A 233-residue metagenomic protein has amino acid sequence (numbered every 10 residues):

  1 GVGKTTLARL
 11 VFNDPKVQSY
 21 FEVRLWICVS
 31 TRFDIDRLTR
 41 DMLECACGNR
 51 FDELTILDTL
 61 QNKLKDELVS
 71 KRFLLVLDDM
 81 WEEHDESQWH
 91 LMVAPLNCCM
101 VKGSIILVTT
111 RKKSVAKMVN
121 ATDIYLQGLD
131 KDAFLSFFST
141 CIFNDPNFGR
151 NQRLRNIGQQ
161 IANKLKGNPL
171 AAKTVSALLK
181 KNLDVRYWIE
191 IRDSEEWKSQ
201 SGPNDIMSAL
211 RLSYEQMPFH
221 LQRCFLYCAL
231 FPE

Functional and structural regions predicted by a protein language model:
G1-G3, S30-F33, L75, M80-E82 (+6 more regions): Conserved beta-strand elements of beta-rich interaction domains across eukaryotes, especially beta-propellers
V2, T6-K63, M80-E82, Q127: Post-nucleotide-binding-loop coupling segment downstream of the phosphate-binding loop, primarily in RecA-like P-loop
T6-L7, S19-V23, D36-T39, F51-T55 (+7 more regions): Intrinsically disordered, low-complexity regions enriched in proline, serine, glycine and charged residues
L7, F134, F143-E233: P-loop NTPase nucleotide-binding module
L10, L25-C28, R37, D41 (+7 more regions): Conserved, well-structured core segments
L10-Y20, D58-L129: A conserved switch/coupling segment of P-loop NTPase cores
D34, L38-D41, D52-V76, C99 (+3 more regions): Mid-core helix/loop region of P-loop NTP-binding domains shared across ATPases and GTPases
D36-M42, G103-N156, T174, D205: Alpha-helical sensor/transducer elements of the RecA-like P-loop NTPase core
